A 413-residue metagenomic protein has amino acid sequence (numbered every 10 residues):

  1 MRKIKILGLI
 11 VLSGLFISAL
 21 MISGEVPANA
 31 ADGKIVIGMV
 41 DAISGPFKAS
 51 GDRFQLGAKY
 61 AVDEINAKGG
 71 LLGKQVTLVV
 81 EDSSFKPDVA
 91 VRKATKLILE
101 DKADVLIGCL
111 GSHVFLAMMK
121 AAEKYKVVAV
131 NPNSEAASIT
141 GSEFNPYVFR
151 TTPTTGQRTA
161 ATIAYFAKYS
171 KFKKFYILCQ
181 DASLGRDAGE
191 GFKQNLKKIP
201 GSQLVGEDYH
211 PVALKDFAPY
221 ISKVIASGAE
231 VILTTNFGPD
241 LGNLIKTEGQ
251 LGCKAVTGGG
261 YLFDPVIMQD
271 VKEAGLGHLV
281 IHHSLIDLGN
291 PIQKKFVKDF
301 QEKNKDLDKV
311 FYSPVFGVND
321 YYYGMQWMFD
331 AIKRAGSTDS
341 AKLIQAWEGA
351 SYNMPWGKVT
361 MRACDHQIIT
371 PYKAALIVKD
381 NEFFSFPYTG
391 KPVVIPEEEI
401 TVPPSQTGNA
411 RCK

Functional and structural regions predicted by a protein language model:
M1-V36, A67, T407-K413: Short, low-complexity disordered leader/linker segments with a strong preference for bacterial N-terminal type II
V26-M39, K68-Q75, A167-K173: Immediate post-signal peptide segment of exported/extracytoplasmic ligand-binding proteins
A31-K34, L56-L78, K197-P200: Signal peptide-proximal N-terminal region of secreted/periplasmic/extracellular or secretory-lumen proteins
G33-I35, S351-K413: Solvent-exposed, acidic/polar segments of extracytosolic/periplasmic ligand-binding ectodomains
K34, G38-K59, E81-D88, L110-G111 (+3 more regions): Extracytoplasmic "Venus flytrap"
A49-L56, G70-G141, T151, H210-F217 (+1 more regions): Beta-alpha junction/loop-to-helix N-cap segments that form part of ligand/metal-binding clefts
D88, K102-E207, K254-V280: Extracytoplasmic ligand/sensor domains, especially the bilobed periplasmic-binding protein
I245-Y322, F329-T338, P387-K413: Extracellular/periplasmic periplasmic-binding protein-like sensory domains
